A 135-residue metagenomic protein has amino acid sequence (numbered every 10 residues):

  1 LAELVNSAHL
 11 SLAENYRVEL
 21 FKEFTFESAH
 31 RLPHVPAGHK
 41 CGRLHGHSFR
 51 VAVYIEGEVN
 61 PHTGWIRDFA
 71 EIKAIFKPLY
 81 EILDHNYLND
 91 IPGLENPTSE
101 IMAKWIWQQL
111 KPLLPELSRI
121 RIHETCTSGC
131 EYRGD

Functional and structural regions predicted by a protein language model:
A2-D135: Charge-rich, low-complexity N-terminal segments
